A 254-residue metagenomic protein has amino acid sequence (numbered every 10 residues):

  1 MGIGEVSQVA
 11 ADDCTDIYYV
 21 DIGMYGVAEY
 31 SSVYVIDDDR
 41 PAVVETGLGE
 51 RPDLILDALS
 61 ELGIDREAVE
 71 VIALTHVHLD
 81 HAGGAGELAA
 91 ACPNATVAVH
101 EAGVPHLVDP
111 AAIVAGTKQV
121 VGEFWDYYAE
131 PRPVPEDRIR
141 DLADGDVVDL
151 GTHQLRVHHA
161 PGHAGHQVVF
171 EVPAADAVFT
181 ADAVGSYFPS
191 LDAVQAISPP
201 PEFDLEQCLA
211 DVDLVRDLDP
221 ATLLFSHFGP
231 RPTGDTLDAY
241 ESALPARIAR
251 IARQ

Functional and structural regions predicted by a protein language model:
I3-L62, R66, F170-D182, S186: Conserved beta-strand hairpin/beta-sheet module of binuclear metal-dependent hydrolase folds, prominently
A42-V44, A73, V97, A177-F179 (+1 more regions): Residue-level marker for buried hydrophobic side chains located in beta-strands that build the well-ordered beta-sheet
G49-E50, Q154-P161, G165-G234: Metallo-beta-lactamase
A68-D80: Metallo-beta-lactamase
A82-C92: Metal-dependent catalytic neighborhoods of phosphoester/phosphodiester hydrolases
C92-A95, P220: A short helix->loop->beta-strand "cap" motif at the edges of active sites that frequently abuts
P105-H158, F203: Metallo-beta-lactamase
D217-T222, P230-Q254: Accessory terminal helices/loops
